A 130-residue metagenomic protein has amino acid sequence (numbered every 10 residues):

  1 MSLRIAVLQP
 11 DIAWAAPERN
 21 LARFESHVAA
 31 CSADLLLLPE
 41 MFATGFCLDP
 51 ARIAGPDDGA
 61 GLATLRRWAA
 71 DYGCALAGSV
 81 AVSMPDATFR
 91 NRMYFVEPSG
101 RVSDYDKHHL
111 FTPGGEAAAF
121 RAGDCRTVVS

Functional and structural regions predicted by a protein language model:
M1-V7: Extreme N-terminal starter segment of soluble prokaryotic enzymes
Q9-H27: N-terminal phosphate-binding loop and adjacent alpha-helix
P10-I12, F42, L110: Hydrophobic pocket-lining residues within nucleotide cofactor-binding pockets
A13-P17, I53-P56, P113-A119: Short, flexible loop segments at the rims of nucleotide/cofactor-binding pockets, characterized by
P17, S26-P98, S103-D104: Cys-nucleophile CN-hydrolase/nitrilase-fold catalytic domain and related Cys-dependent amidase chemistry that acts on
M84-S130: Active-site catalytic loop in hydrolytic enzyme cores
